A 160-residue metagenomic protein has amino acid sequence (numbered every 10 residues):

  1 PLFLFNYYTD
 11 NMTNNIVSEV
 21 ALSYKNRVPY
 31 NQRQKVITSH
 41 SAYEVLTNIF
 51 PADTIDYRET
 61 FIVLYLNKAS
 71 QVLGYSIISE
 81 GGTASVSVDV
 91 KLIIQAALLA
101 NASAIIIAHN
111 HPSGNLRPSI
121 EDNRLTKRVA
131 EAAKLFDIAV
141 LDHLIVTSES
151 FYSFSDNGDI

Functional and structural regions predicted by a protein language model:
L2-F3, E19, T38, T60: Alpha-helical structural elements
F3-F5, D10-N26, N67, S79 (+1 more regions): Active-site-proximal loop/helix of nucleotide/amide-processing enzymes and allied scaffolds
A21-S41: Extreme N-terminal cap/leader segments of soluble proteins
Q34-L92, A96: Glycine-rich, small/polar surface segments that engage phosphate groups of diverse ligands
